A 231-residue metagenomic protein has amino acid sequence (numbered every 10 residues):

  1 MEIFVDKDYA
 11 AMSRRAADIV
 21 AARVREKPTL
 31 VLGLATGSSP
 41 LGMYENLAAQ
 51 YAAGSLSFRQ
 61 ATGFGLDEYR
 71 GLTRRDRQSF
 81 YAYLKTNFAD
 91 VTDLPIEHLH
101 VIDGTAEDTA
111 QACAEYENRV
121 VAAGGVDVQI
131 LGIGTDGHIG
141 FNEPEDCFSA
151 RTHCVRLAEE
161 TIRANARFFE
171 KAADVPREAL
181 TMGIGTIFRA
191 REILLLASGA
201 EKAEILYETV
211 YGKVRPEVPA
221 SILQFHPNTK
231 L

Functional and structural regions predicted by a protein language model:
M1-L32: N-terminal glycine-/serine-/threonine-rich phosphate-binding loop
E26-A53: Glycine-rich N-terminal segment of FAD-binding domains in flavoprotein oxidoreductases, spanning the beta-loop-helix
L30, S38-S39, M43, R119-P144: A glycine-rich beta-strand to alpha-helix segment that forms a phosphate/ribose-binding loop at ligand/cofactor sites
G33-G37, G65, I102-D103, I130-I133 (+1 more regions): Short beta-strand segments
E45-S57, F80-A82, P144-C154, V214: A glycine- and small-aliphatic-rich helix-loop capping segment at beta-alpha/alpha-beta transitions that lines
L56-Q129: Ligand-binding beta-strand-loop-alpha-helix segment within the catalytic cores of soluble metabolic enzymes
D136, G140-I184: Class I SAM-dependent methyltransferase SAM-binding "motif I" and its flanking Rossmann-like core
M182-G185, R189-L231: ATP/nucleoside-binding phosphotransfer catalytic cores, i.e., glycine-rich phosphate-binding loops
